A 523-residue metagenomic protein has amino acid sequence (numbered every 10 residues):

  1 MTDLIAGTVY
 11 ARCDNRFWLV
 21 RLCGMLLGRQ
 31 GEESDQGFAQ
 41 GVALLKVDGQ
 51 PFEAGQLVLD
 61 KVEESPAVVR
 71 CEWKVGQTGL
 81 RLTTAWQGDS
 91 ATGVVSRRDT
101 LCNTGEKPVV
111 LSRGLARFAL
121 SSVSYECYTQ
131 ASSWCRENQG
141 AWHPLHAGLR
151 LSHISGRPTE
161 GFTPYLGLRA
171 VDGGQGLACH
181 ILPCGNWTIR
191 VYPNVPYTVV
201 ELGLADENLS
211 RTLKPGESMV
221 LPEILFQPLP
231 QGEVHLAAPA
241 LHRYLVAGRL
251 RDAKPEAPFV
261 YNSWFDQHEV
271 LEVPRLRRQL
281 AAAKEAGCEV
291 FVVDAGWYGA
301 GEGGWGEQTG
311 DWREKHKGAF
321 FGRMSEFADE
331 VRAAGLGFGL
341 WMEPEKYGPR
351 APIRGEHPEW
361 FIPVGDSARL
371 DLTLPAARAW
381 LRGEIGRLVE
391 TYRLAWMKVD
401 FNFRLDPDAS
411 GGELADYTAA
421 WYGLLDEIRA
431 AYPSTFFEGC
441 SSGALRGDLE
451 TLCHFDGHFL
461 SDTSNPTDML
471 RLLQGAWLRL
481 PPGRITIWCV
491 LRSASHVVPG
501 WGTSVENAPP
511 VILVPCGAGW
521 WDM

Functional and structural regions predicted by a protein language model:
T2-Y192, E207-L209: Polysaccharide-binding surfaces and accessory modules of carbohydrate-active proteins
D99, G216, Y261, F291 (+5 more regions): Conserved, mostly hydrophobic/aromatic
P196-L204: Short, structured beta-strand/loop micro-motifs enriched in basic residues and often containing a Trp
R211-P230: Short Pro-Gly-centered flexible turn/kink motifs
D252-G386, Y392-W396: Aromatic-lined carbohydrate-binding/catalytic grooves of carbohydrate-active enzymes
A295, A395-L405, P433, G439-A444: Short acidic/histidine-rich active-site segments
G348-A379, G383, T418-D522: Glycan-recognition surfaces
R382-T418: N-terminal/domain-start segments enriched in small and hydrophobic, helix-friendly residues, covering either
